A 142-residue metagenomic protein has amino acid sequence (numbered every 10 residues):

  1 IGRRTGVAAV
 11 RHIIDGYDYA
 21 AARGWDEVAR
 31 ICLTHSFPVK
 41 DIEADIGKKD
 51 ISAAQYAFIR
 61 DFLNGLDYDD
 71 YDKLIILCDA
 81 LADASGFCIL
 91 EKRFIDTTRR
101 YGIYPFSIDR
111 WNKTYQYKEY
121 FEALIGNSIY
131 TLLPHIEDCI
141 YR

Functional and structural regions predicted by a protein language model:
I1-R23, A29-K40, D79: His-Asp-centered metal-binding catalytic motifs of divalent-metal-dependent phosphohydrolases/nucleases
A22-R23, E43-A44, K48-R142: Divalent metal-dependent phosphate-bond-processing catalytic cores, especially two-metal-ion Mg2+/Mn2+ enzymes that act
